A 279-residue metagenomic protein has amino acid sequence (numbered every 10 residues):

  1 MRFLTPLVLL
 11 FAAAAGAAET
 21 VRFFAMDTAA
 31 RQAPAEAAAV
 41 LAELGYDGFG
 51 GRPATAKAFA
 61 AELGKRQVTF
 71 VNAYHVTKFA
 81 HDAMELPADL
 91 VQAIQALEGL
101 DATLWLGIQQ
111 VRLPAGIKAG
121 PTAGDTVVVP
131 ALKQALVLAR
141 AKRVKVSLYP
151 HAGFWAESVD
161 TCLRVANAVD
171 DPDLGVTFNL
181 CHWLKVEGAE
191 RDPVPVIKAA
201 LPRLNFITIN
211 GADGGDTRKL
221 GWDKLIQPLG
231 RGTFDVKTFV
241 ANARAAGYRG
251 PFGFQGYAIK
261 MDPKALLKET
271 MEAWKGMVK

Functional and structural regions predicted by a protein language model:
M1-L4: Positively charged n-region of N-terminal signal peptides that target proteins for export
V8-A17: Hydrophobic h-region of N-terminal signal peptides that target proteins for export in Gram-negative bacteria
G16-G99, D171-G175, R191, P202-L204 (+1 more regions): N-terminal pre-domain/capping segments
M26-R31, R52-A54, H75-F79, Q109-V111 (+4 more regions): Active-site beta-loop-alpha junctions enriched in small/polar residues
G48-G50, N72, W105-L106, S147 (+2 more regions): Conserved beta-strand positions in the central sheet of alpha/beta enzyme cores
A83-V176: Active-site acidic/histidine proton-transfer and metal-coordination neighborhood in alpha/beta enzyme cores
L138-T233: Acidic/histidine-rich catalytic cores of soluble enzymes
R244-M261: Substrate-binding cleft of secreted/luminal carbohydrate-active enzymes
